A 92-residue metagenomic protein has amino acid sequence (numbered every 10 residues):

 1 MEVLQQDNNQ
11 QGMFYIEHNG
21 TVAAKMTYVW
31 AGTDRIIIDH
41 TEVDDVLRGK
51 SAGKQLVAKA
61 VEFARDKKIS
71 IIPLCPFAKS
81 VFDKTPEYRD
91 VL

Functional and structural regions predicted by a protein language model:
M1-Q11: Active-site rim helix/loop that mediates acceptor-substrate recognition in acyltransferases
G12-A23: Conserved beta-hairpin
W30-I38, S70: A conserved beta-turn-beta hairpin within the catalytic core of GNAT-like acetyltransferases that forms part
T41-R48: A short, internal acetyl-CoA/4′-phosphopantetheine-binding micro-motif in the GNAT/acyltransferase core
G49-E62: Conserved acetyl-CoA-binding loop-helix of GNAT-fold acetyltransferases
R65, P73-L92: Conserved active-site alpha-helix within GNAT-family acetyltransferase domains
